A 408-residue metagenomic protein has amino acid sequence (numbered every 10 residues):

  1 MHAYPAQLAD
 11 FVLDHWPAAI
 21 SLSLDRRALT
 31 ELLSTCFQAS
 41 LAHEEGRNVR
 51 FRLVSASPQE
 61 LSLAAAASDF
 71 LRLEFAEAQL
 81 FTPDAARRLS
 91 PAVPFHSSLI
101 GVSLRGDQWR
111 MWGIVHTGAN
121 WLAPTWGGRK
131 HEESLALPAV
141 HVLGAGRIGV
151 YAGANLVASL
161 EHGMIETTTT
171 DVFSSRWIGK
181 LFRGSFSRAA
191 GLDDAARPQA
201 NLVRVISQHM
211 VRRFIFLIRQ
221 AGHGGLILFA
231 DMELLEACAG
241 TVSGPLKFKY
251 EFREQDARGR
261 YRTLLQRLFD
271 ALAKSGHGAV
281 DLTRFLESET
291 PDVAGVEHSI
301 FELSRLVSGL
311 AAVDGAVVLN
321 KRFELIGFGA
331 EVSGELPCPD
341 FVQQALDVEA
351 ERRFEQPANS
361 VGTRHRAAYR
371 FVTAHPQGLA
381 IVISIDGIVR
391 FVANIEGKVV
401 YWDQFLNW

Functional and structural regions predicted by a protein language model:
H2-W408: Divalent-cation
